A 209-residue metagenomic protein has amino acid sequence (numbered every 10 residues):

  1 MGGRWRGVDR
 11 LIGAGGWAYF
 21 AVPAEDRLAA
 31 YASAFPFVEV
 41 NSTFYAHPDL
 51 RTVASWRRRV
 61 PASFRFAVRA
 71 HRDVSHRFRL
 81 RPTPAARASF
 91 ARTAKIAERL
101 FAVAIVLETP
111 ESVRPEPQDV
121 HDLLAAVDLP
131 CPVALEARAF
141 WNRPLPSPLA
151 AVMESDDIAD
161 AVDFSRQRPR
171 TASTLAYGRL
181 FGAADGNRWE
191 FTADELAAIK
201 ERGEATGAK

Functional and structural regions predicted by a protein language model:
M1-K209: Residues lining hydrophobic/aromatic ligand-binding pockets adjacent to catalytic sites
